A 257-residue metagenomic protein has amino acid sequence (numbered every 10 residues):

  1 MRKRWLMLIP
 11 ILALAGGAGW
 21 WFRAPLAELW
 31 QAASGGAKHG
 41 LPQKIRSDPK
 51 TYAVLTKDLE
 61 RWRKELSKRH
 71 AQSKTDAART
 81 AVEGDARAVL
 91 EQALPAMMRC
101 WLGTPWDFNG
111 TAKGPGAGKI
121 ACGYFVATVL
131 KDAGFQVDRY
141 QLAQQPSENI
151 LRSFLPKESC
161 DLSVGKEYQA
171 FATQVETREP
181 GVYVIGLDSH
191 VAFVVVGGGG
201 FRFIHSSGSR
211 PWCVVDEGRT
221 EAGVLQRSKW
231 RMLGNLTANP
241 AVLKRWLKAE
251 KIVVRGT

Functional and structural regions predicted by a protein language model:
M1-A15, G19: N-terminal Sec-pathway targeting helices
P10-I11, Y52, E91, P95-A96 (+2 more regions): Alpha-helical interaction segments
G19-Q31: Hydrophobic single-pass membrane-insertion segments
P25, V54, A81, D85 (+5 more regions): Exposed alpha-helical structural elements
S34-Q141: N-terminal capping segments
Q141, R152-F154, L247: A generic membrane alpha-helix/interface feature
Q145-D216: ...with weaker cross-activation on analogous glycine-rich loops/strands in unrelated enzymes
G200-P211, V215-T257: Low-complexity, Gly/Ser/Thr/Pro-rich intrinsically disordered linker/tail segments
